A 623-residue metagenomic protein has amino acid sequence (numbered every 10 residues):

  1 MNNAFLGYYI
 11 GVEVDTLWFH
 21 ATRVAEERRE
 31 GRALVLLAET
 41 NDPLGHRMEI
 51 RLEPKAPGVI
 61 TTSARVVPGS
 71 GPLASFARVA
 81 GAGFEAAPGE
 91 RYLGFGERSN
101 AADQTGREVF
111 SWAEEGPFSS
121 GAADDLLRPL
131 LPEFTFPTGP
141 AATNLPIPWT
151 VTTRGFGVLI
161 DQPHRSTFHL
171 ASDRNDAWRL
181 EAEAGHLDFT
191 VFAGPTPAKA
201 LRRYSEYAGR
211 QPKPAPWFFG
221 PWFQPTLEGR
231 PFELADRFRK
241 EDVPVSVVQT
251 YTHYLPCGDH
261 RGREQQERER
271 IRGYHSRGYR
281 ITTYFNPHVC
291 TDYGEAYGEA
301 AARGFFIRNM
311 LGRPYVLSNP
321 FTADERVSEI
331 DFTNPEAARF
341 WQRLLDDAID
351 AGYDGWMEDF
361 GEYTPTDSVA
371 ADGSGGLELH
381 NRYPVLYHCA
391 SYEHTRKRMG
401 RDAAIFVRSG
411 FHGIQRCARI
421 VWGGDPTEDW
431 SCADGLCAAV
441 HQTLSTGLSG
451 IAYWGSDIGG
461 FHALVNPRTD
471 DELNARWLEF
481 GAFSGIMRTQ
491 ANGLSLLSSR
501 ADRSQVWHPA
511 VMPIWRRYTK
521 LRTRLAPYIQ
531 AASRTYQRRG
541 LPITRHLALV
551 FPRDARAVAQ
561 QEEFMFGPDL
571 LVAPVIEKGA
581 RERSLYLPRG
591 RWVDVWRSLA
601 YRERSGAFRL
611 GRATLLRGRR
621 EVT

Functional and structural regions predicted by a protein language model:
M1-P216, W222-L227, A235-K240, F411 (+2 more regions): Catalytic and substrate-binding clefts that recognize carbohydrates or anionic sugar/phosphate headgroups
N3-F5, V12-E13, Y392-A404, G410-G423 (+2 more regions): Catalytic core of carbohydrate-active enzymes
G58-S63, P148-W149, G155-G157, D188 (+18 more regions): Beta-sheet entry/capping signal
P72, A86, T252, R263-T322 (+7 more regions): Active-site-proximal helices and loops of the catalytic beta/alpha 8
Q162, F223, Q249-Y254, F285-D292 (+6 more regions): Short, solvent-exposed turn/loop segments enriched in Gly/Ser/Thr/Pro and often Arg
K213-S374, Q415: Aromatic-lined carbohydrate-binding/catalytic grooves of carbohydrate-active enzymes
I420-V440: Extracellular glycoside hydrolase catalytic/binding regions
